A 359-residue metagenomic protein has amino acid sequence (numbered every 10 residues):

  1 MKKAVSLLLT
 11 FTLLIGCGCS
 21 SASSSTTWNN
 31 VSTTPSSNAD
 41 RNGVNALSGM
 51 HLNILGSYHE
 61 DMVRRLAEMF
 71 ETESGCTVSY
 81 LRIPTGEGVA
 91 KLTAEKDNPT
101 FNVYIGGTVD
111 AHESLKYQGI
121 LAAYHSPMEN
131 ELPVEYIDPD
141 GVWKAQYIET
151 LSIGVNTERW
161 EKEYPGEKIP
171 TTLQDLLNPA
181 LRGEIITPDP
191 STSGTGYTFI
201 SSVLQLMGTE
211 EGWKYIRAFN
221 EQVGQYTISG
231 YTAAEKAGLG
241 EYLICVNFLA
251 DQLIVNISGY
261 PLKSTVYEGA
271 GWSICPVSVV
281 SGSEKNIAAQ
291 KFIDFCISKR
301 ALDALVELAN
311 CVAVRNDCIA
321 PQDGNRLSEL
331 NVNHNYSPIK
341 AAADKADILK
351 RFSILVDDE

Functional and structural regions predicted by a protein language model:
M1-H51, E359: Short, low-complexity disordered leader/linker segments with a strong preference for bacterial N-terminal type II
W28-V31, P35-S114: Early extracytoplasmic/lumenal segment of secretory-pathway proteins
N53-R64, T100-E241: Extracytoplasmic ligand-binding site segments that recognize negatively charged/polar headgroups
D110-S114, G238, L243-P261: A ligand-binding cleft/hinge motif common to bilobed small-molecule-binding domains
V134, E149, Y215-N220, Y226-T227 (+1 more regions): Periplasmic-binding protein-like
G154-R159, S273-K285, C296, A304-E307: A bilobed periplasmic-binding-protein/Venus flytrap-type ligand-binding module shared by bacterial periplasmic
L181-P188, C296-I319: Periplasmic-binding protein-like
Q322-E359: Extracellular/periplasmic bilobal clamshell ligand-binding domains
